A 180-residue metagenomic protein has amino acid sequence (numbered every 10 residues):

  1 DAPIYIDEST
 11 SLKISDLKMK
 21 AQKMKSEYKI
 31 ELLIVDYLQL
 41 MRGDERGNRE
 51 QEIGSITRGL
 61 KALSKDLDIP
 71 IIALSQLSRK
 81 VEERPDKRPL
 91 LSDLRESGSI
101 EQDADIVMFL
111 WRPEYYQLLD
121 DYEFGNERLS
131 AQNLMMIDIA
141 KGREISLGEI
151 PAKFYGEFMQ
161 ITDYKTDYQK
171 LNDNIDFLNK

Functional and structural regions predicted by a protein language model:
D1-G47, S55: Conserved inter-motif catalytic segment of the P-loop NTP-binding fold
I14-I30, R58-L67, K80-K180: C-terminal regions of RecA-like/P-loop NTPase motor modules
M41, S78-V81: Feature marks short, surface-exposed loop/turn motifs that line or immediately flank catalytic pockets and channel
G47-E52, P89: Alpha-helix N-cap and loop-to-helix initiation/capping positions
L74-Q76: Conserved H-loop
